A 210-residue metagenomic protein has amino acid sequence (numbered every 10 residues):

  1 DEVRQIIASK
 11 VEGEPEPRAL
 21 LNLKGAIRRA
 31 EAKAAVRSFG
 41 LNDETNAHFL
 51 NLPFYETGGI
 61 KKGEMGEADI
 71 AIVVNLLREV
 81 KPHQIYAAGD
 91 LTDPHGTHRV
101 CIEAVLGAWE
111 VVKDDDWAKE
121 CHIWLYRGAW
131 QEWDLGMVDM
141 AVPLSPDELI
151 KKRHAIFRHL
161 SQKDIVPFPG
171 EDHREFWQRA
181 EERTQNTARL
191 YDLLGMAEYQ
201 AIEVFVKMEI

Functional and structural regions predicted by a protein language model:
D1-K119, H154-R158, D172-Q178, E182-M196 (+1 more regions): Active-site beta-strand->loop->alpha-helix modules in alpha/beta enzyme cores, enriched in Gly/His/Asp(Glu)
N46-F49, I123-L125, A141: Conserved beta-strand scaffold positions in the cores of enzyme catalytic domains, especially in NTP/NDP-utilizing
P53-G58, Q131-D134, E148-L149: A short acidic, often aromatic-flanked loop/helix-cap motif at beta-alpha or helix-coil junctions that lines enzyme
H98-C101, L135-D139: Histidine/acidic-residue-rich catalytic or RNA/ligand-binding cores of hydrolases and nuclease-related proteins
E110-V138: Short, flexible loop segments at boundaries between secondary-structure elements
M137-D147: A short, structured beta-strand-centered segment in the mid-to-C-terminal lobe of catalytic cores from group-transfer
P146-G170: A charged, well-structured terminal subsegment
Y199: Basic (Lys/Arg-enriched) interaction patch that binds polyanionic ligands
